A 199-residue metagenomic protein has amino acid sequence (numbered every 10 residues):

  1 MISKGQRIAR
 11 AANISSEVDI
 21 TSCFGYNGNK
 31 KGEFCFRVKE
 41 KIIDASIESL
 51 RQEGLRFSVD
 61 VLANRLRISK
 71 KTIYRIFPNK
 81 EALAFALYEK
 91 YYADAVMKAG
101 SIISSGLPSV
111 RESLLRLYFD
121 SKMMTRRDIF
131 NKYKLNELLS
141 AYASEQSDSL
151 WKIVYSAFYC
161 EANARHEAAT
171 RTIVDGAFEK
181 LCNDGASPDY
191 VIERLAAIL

Functional and structural regions predicted by a protein language model:
M1-E40: N-terminal intrinsically disordered/low-complexity leader segments
N13, D19, G25, L115-R126 (+4 more regions): Alpha-helical bundle regulatory/interaction domains
E40, L115, E167-D175, I192: Short, well-structured alpha-helical segments
K41, A45, S49-A82, A86: Helix-turn-helix
K41, A45-Q52, K98-S105, I173-L181 (+1 more regions): Solvent-exposed, amphipathic alpha-helical segments
A86, G100-F130: Hydrophobic alpha-helical connector segments
E89-V96: Short, basic, alpha-helical segments at the C-terminal edge of helix-turn-helix-like DNA-binding modules
L138-C182: Amphipathic alpha-helical packing segments from all-alpha helical-bundle domains
